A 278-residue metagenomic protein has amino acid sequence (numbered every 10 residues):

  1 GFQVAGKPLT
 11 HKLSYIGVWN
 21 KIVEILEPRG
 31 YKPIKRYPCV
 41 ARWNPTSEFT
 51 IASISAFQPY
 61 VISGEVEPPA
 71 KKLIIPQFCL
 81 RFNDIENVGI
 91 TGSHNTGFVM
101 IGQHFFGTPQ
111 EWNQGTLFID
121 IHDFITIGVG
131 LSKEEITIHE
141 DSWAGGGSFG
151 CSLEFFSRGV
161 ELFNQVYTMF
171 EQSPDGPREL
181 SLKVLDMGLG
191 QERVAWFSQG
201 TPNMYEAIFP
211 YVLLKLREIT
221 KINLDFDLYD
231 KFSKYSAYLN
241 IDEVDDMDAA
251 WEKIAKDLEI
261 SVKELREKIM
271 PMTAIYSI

Functional and structural regions predicted by a protein language model:
F2-I278: Structured aminoacyl-transfer and RNA-binding surfaces used for tRNA recognition/handling in the translation apparatus
